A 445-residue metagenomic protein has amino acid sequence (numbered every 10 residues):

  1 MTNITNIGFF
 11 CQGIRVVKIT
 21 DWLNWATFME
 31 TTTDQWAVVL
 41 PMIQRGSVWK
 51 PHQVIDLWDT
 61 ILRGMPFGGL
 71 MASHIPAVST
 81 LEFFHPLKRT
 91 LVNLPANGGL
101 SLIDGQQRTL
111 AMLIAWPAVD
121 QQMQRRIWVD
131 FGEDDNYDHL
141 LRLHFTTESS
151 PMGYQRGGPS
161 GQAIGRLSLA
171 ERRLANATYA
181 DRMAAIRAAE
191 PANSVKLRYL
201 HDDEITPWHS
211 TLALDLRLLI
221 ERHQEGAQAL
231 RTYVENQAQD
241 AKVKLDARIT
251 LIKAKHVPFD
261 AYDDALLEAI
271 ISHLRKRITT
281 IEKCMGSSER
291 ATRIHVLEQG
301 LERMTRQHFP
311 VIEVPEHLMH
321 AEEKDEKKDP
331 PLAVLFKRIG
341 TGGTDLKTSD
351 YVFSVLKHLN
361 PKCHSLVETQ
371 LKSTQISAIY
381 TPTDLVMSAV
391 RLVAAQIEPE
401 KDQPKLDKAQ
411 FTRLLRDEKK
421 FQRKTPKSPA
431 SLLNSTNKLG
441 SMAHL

Functional and structural regions predicted by a protein language model:
T2-N3: Positively charged N-terminal leader segments that act as targeting/secretion signals
N6-C11, V17-W22, V352, P382-L445: A cross-family structural signal marking well-folded subdomains
F10-S47, W58-A395: Basic- and aromatic-enriched surface patches that contact anionic nucleotides/nucleic acids
